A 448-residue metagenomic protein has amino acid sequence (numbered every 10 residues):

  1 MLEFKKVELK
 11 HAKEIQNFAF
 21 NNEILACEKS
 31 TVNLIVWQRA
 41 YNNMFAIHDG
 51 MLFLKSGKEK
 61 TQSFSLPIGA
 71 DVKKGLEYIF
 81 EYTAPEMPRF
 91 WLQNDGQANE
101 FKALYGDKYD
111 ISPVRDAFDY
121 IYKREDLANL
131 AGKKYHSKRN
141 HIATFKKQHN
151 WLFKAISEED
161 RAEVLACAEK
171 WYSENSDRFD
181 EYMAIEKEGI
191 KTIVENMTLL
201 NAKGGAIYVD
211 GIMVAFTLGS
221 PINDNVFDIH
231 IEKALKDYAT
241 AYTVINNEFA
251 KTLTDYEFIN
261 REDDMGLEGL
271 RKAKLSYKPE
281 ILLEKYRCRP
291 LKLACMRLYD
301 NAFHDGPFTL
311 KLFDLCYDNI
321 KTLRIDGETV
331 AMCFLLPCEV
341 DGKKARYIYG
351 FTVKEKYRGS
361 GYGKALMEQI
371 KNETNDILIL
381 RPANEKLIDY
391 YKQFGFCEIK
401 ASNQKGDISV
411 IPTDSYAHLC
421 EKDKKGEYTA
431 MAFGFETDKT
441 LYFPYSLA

Functional and structural regions predicted by a protein language model:
M1-E28, N129-E188, R289-A331, Y347 (+2 more regions): Short amphipathic alpha-helix that is part of the acyltransferase structural core
E23, C27-E100, Y208-K236, T309-Y357 (+2 more regions): Conserved donor-binding loop and adjoining core beta-sheet/short helix segment in diverse acyl/aminoacyl transferases
V72-E81, D237-K251, V353, G359-N372: Conserved acetyl-CoA-binding loop-helix of GNAT-fold acetyltransferases
P85-G96, T254-E262, R346, M367 (+1 more regions): Conserved GNAT acetyl-CoA-binding A-motif
P88-S157, Y390, E398: Hydrophobic alpha-helical segments and helix pairs
A98-I111, N140, M265-L282, L378 (+1 more regions): Conserved active-site alpha-helix within GNAT-family acetyltransferase domains
S112-Y120, E280-L291, I379-R381, C397-S415: Conserved catalytic-core motifs of GNAT/GCN5-like acyltransferases
E188-E284: Accessory, usually C-terminal, subdomains that scaffold auxiliary metal cofactors
